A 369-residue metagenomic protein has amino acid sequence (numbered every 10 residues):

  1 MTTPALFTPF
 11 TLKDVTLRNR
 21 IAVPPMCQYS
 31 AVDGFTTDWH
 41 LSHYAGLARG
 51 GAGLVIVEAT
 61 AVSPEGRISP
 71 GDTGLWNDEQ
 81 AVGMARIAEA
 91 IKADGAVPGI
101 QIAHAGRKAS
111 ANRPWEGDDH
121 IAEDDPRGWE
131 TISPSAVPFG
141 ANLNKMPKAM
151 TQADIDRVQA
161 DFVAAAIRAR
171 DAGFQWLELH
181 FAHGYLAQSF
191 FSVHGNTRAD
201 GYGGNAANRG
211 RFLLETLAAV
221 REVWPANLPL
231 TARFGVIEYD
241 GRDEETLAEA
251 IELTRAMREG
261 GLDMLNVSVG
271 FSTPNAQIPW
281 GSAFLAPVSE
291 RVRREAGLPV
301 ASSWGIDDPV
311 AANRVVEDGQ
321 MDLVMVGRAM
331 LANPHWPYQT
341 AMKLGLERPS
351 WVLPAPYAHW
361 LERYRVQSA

Functional and structural regions predicted by a protein language model:
M1-A369: Flavin-dependent oxidoreductase catalytic cores
